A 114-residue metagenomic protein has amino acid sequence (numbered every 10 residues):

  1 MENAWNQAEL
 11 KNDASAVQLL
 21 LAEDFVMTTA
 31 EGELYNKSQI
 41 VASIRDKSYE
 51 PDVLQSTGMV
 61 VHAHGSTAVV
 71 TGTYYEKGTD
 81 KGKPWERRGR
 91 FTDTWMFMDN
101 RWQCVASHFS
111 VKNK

Functional and structural regions predicted by a protein language model:
M1-K114: A beta-strand edge to alpha-helix "cap/lid" segment located at domain peripheries
